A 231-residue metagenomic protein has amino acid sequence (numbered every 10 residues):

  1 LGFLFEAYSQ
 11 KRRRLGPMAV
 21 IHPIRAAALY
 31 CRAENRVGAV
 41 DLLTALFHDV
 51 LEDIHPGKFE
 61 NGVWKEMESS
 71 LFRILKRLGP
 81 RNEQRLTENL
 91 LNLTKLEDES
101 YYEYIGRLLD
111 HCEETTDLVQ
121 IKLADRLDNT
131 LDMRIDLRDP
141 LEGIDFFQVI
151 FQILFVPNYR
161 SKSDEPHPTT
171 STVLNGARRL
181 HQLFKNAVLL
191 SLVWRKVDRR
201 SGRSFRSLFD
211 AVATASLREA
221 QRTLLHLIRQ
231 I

Functional and structural regions predicted by a protein language model:
L1-I231: Active-site helical microenvironments for divalent-metal-assisted chemistry
